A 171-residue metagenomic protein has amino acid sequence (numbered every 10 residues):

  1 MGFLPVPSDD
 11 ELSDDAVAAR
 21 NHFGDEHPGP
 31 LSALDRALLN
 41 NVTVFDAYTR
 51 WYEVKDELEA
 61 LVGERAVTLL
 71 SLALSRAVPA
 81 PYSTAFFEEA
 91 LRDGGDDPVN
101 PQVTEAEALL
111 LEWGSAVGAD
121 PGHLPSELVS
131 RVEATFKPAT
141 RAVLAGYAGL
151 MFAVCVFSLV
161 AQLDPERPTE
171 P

Functional and structural regions predicted by a protein language model:
M1-P171: Hydrophobic alpha-helical segments
